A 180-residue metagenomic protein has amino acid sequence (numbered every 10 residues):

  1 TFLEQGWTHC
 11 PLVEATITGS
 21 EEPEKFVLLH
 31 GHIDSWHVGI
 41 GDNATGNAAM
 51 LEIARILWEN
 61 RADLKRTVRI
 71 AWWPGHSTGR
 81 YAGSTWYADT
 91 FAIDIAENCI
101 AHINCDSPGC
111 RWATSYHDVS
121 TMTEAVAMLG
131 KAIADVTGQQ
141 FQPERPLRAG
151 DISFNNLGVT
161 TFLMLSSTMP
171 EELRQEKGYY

Functional and structural regions predicted by a protein language model:
T1, E22-E24, P74-Y180: Metal-dependent peptidase/peptidase-like ectodomains
T1-G41, L51-T67: Soluble metallo-hydrolase cores and metallopeptidase-like ectodomains found primarily in the secretory/periplasmic
G31, W72-P74: Short glycine-centered, acidic/aromatic-flanked micro-motifs in structured strand/loop junctions that mark active-site
H32-I33, G46-A48, V68, M169-E172 (+1 more regions): Active/binding-pocket-proximal capping segment
W36-G46, D118, P143: Alpha-helix N-cap/helix-initiation motif
A44-E52, A82, W86: Short amphipathic alpha-helical face segments that pack within enzyme cores and frequently flank/anchor catalytic
M50, I70, F154: Hydrophobic, well-ordered secondary-structure elements that form the walls of internal hydrophobic environments
D63-A71, H102-C105: Acidic/histidine-enriched alpha-helical segments
